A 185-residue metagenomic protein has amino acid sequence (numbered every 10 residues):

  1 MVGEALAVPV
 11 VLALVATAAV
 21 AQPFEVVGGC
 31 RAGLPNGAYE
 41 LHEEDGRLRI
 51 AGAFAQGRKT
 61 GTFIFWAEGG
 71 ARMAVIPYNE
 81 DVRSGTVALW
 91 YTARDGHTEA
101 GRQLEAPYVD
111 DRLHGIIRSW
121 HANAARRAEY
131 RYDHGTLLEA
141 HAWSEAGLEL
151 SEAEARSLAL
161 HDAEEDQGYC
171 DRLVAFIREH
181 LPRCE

Functional and structural regions predicted by a protein language model:
M1-G3: N-terminal secretory signal peptides that target proteins for export/translocation
A5-T17: Bacterial N-terminal signal peptides
A16-E185: Glycine/tyrosine- and acidic-biased, solvent-exposed loop/turn segments at the edges of beta-strands
